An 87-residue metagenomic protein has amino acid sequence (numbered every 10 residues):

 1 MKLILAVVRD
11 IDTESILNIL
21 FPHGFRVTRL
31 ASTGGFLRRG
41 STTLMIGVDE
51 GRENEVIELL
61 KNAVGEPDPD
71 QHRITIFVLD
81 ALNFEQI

Functional and structural regions predicted by a protein language model:
M1-I87: Positively charged, small/polar-rich N-terminal and surface patches that mediate targeting and assembly and bind
